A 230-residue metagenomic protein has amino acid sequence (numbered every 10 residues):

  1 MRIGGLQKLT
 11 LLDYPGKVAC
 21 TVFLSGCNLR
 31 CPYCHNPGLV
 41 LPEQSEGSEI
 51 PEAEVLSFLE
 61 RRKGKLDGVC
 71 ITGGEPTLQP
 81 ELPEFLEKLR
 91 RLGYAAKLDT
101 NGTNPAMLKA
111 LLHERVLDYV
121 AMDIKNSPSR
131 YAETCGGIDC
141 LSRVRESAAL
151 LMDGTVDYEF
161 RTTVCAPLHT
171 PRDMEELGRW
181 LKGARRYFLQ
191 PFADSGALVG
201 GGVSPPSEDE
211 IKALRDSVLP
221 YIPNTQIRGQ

Functional and structural regions predicted by a protein language model:
M1-V18: Short, charged low-complexity linear segments at domain edges
L6, Q190-F192, I227-Q230: Conserved beta-strand termini and adjacent loop/short-helix elements that scaffold enzyme active sites in alpha/beta
G16-I50: Canonical Radical SAM [4Fe-4S] cluster-binding loop centered on the CxxxCxxC motif and its immediate flanking residues
C20, P205, Q226-G229: Class I S-adenosyl-L-methionine
F23, T72-G73: A secondary-structure boundary/capping signal
P37-V69: Conserved alpha-helical substructure of the radical SAM core
L56-G68, T77-E210: Conserved AdoMet/S-adenosylmethionine-binding subsite of the radical SAM
K212-Q230: A C-terminal junction/extension of Radical SAM enzymes
